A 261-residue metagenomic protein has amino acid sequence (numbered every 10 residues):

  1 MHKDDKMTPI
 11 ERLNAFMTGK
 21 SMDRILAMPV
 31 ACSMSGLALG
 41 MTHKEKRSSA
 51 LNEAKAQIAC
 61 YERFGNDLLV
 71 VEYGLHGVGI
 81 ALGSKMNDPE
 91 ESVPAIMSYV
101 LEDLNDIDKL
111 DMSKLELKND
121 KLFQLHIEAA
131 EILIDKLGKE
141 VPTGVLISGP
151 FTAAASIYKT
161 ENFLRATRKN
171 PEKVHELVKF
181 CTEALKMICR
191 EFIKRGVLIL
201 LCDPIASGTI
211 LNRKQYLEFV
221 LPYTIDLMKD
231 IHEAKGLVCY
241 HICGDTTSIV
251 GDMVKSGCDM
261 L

Functional and structural regions predicted by a protein language model:
M1-S35, M41-K46, A56, C60 (+3 more regions): Active-site loop segments of alpha/beta catalytic cores
A50-E53: Acidic, contiguous internal or C-terminal segments within carbohydrate-active enzymes that form a structured patch used
G74: Flexible loop residues that form catalytic and substrate-binding hotspots at small-molecule/glycan-binding clefts
L104-S113: Acidic/polar active-site rim loop that often engages polyanionic ligands
